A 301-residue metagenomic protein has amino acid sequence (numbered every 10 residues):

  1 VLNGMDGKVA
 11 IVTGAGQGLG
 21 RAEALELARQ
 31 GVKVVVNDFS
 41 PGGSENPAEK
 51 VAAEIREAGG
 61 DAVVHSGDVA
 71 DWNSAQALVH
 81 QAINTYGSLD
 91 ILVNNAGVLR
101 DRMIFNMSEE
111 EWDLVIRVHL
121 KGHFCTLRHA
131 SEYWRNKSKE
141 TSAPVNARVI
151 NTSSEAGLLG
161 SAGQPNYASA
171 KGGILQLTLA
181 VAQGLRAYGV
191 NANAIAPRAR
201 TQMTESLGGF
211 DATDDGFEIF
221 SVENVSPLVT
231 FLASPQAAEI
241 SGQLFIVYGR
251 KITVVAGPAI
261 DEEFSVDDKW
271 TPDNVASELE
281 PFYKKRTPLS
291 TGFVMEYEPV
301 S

Functional and structural regions predicted by a protein language model:
L2-V35: Canonical Rossmann dinucleotide-binding motif of NAD(H)/NADP(H)-dependent dehydrogenases/reductases, specifically
D6, A58-D61, Q81-L92, R100 (+1 more regions): A glycine-rich helix->loop->beta "capping" turn within Rossmann-like NAD(P)(H)-dependent oxidoreductase domains
S66-A77, E109: The beta1-alpha1 cofactor-binding region of Rossmann-like NAD(H)/NADP(H)-dependent oxidoreductases
M103-I104, E111-I116, N146: Substrate-binding pocket helix/loop in short-chain dehydrogenase/reductase
L127, A170, T178: Active-site helix of classical SDR
S154: Residue(s) in the substrate-gating loop at a strand-loop-helix junction that position the organic substrate next
D214-S301: C-terminal helical subdomain
